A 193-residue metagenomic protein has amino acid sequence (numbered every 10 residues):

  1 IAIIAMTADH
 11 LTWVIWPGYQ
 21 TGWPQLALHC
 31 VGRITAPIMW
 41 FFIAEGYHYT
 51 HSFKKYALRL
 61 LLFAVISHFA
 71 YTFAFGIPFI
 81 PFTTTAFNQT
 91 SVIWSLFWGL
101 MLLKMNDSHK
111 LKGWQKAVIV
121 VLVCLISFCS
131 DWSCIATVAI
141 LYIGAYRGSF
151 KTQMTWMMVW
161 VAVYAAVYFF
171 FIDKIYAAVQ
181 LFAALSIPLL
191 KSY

Functional and structural regions predicted by a protein language model:
I1-Y193: Alpha-helical transmembrane segments and their immediate juxtamembrane cytosolic regions
